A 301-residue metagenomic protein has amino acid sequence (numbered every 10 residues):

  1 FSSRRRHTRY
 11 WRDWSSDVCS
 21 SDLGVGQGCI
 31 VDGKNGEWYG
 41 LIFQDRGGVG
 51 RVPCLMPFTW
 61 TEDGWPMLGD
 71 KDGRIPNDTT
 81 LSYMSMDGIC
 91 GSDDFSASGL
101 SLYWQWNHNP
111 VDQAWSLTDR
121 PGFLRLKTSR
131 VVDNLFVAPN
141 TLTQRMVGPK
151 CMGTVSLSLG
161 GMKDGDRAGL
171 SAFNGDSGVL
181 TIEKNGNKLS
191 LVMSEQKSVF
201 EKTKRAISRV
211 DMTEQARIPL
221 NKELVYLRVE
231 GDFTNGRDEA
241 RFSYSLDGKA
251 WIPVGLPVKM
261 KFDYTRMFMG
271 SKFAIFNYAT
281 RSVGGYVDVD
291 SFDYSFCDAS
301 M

Functional and structural regions predicted by a protein language model:
F1-V18: Single conserved hydrophobic/aromatic residue that forms the stacking wall/gate of nucleotide- or nucleobase-binding
D22-G24, P149: Repeat-based blade/solenoid architectures
G26-C29: Beta-propeller and closely related beta-sheet repeat lectin domains
D32-N35: Residue-level detector of Asp-centered blade-edge/turn motifs that repeat once per structural unit in beta-propeller
W38-L41: Conserved beta-propeller blade signature
D45-V49: Short glycine/acidic-enriched loop and turn motifs that connect beta-strands
M56, W60-M301: Extracellular glycan-recognition regions
